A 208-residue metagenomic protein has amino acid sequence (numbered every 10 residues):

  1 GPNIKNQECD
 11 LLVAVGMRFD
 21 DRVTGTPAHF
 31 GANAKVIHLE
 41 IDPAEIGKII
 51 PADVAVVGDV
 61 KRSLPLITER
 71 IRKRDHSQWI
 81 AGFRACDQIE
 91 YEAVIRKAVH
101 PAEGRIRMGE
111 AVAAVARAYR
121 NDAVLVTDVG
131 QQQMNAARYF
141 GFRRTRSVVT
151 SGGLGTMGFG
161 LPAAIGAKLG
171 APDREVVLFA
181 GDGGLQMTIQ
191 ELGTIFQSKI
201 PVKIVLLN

Functional and structural regions predicted by a protein language model:
G1-I37, R143-R174, T188-Q190: Glycine-rich, anion-gripping cofactor-binding loops and their flanking helix/strand elements in enzyme active sites
G1-R84: Glycine-rich, acidic loop regions that bind phosphate or pyrophosphate groups
N3-E8, S198-N208: Thiamine diphosphate
V15, L39, S151, F179 (+1 more regions): Generic beta-sheet signal
M17-D20, G130-Q132, G183: Short glycine-rich anion-binding loops that position phosphate/pyrophosphate groups of nucleotides and phosphorylated
D87-A167: Active-site diphosphate/adenylate-binding microenvironment
D173-T194, L207: DG-centered beta-turn motif at the end of beta-strands
